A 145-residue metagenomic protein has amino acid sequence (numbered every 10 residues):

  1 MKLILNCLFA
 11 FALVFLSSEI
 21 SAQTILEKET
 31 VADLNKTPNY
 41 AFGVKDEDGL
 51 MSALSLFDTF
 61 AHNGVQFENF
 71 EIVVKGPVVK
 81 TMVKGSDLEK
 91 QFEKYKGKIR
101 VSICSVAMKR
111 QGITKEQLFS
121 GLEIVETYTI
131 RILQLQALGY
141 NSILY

Functional and structural regions predicted by a protein language model:
M1-T24: Bacterial Sec-dependent N-terminal signal peptides
N6, F15, D33-N35, N63-V65 (+1 more regions): Generic structural signal for beta-strand residues in well-ordered domains
F9, A41-G43, G76, E89 (+1 more regions): A short, structure-level motif marking secondary-structure boundaries and short turns
Q23-E71: N-terminal secretory signal peptides
E47, K75-V78, V106: Solvent-exposed coil/turn segments that connect beta secondary-structure elements in extracytoplasmic/periplasmic
L54-D58, M82-E89: N-terminal post-signal-peptidase region of extra-cytosolic proteins
E71-V83: Acidic helix-start/capping segments at beta-turn-to-alpha-helix junctions
G85-Y145: A cross-taxonomic marker for long C-terminal extensions/tails that follow the last structured domain
